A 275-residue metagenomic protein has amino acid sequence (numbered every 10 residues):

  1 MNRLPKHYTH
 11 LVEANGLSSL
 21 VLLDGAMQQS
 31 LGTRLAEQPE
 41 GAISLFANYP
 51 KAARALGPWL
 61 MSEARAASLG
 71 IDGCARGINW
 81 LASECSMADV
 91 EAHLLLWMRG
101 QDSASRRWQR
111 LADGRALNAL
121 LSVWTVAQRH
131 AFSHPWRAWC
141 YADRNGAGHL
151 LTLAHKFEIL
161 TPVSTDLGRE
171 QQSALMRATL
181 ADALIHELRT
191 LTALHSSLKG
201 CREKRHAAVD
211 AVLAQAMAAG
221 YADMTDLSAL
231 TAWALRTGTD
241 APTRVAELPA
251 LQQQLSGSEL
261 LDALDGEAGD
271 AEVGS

Functional and structural regions predicted by a protein language model:
N2-A47, K51-E63, S83-A88, L95-W97 (+2 more regions): A contiguous, surface-oriented mixed alpha/beta subdomain in the mid-to-C-terminal portion of proteins that forms
A66: Short, glycine-/Ser/Thr-/acidic-enriched flexible segments
G70-I71: Short acidic/His/Gly/Ser-rich catalytic and metal-binding motifs that mark active-site loops of diverse hydrolases
C74: A surface-exposed, charged beta-strand/loop segment in the N-terminal or early-internal portion of soluble proteins
G77-A82: Aromatic-anchored, charged helix-turn/loop surface patch used as a conserved interaction hotspot
